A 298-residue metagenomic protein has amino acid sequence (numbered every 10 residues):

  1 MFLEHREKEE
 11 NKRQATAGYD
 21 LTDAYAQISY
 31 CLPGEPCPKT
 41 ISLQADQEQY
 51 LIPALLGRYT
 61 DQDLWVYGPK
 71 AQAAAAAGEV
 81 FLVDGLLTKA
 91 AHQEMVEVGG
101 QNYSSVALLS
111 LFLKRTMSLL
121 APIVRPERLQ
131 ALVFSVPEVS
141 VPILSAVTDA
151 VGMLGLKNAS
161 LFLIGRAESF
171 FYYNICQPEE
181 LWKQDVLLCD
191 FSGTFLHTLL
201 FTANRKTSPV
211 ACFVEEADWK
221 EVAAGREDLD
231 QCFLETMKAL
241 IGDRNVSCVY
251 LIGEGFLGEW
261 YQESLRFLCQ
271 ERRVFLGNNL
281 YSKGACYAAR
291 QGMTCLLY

Functional and structural regions predicted by a protein language model:
M1-M95, G152, S160-I164, S169-Y172: Early-domain small/polar-rich strand-loop-helix modules and first-structured segments of the mature chain
K12, G18-Y25, E180-H197, T202-N204 (+2 more regions): A short acidic Gly-Thr/Ser loop motif
I28-S29, P142-V147, Y172-I175, L196-F201 (+1 more regions): A short acidic (Asp/Glu
S42-S135, D218-A239, R244-V246: Conserved phosphate-binding loops in N-terminal lobes of ATP-dependent enzymes of the actin/Hsp70/sugar-kinase
L132-I143, K238-L265: Glycine-rich phosphate-binding loops at beta-strand->alpha-helix junctions
F134, D149-C232: Small-residue (GG/TT-enriched) beta-loop-alpha framework at ligand/catalytic clefts
L156-S169, E263-Y287: Conserved phosphate-binding/catalytic loops in two-lobed NTP-binding clefts
L280, Y287-Y298: Acidic, glycine/GT-rich loop-and beta-edge segments that sit at the periphery of enzyme/chaperone cores
